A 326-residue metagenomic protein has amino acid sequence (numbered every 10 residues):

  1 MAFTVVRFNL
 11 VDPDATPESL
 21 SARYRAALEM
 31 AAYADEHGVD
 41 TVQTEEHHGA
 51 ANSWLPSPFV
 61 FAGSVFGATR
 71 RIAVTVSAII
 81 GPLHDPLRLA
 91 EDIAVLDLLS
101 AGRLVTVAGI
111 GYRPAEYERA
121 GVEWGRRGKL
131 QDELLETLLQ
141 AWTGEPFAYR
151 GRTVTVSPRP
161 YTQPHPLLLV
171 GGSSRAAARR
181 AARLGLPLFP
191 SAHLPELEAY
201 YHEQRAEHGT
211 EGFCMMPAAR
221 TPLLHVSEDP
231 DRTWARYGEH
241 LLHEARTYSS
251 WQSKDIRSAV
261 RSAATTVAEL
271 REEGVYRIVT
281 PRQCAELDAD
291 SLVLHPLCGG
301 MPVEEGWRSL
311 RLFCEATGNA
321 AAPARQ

Functional and structural regions predicted by a protein language model:
M1-A68: N-terminal beta1-alpha1-beta2 module of alpha/beta enzyme domains
A2, D85-L184, L194-Y201, E211-G212: Internal, glycine-rich beta/alpha segment that forms the wall or movable "lid" of small-molecule/cofactor binding
T4-F8, V42-T44, V74-V76, L104-A108 (+4 more regions): Hydrophobic faces of well-ordered beta-strands that scaffold small-molecule active sites in alpha/beta enzyme cores
F8, E36, G125-S157, L197-S291 (+1 more regions): An alpha-helical appendage that flanks or caps ligand/catalytic pockets
L10-Y24, I79-L87, P164-G172, L224-S227 (+1 more regions): Active-site mouth loops of central-metabolism enzymes
S21-Y33, D92, G172-R179, T280-L287: Short, acidic/polar
N52-V76, L130, L134, F313-P323: Alpha-helix-loop-beta-strand connector modules within alpha/beta enzyme cores
A68-R71, S100, R180-F189, A289: Glycine-enriched alpha-helix->loop->beta-strand junction motifs that scaffold or abut catalytic
